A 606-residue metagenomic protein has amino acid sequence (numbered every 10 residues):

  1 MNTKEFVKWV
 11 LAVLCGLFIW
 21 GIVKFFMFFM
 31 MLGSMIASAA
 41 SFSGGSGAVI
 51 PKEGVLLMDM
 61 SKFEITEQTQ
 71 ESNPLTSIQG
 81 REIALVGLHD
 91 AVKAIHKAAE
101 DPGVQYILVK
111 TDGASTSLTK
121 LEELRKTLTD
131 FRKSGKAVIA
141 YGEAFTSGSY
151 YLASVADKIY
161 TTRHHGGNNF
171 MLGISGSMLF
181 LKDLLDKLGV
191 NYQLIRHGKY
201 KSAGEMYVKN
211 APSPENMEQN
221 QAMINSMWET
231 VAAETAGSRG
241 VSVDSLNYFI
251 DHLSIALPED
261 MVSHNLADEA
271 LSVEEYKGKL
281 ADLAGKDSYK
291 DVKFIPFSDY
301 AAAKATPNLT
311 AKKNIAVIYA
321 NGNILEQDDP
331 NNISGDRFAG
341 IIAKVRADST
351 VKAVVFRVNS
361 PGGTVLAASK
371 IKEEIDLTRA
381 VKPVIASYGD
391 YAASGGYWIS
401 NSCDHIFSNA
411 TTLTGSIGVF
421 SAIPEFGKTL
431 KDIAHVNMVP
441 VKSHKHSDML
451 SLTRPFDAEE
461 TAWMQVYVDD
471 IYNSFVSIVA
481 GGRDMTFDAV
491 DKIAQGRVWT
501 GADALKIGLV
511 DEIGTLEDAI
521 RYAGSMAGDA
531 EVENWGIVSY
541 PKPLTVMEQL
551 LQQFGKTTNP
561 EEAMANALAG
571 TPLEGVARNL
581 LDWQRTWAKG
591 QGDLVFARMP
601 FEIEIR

Functional and structural regions predicted by a protein language model:
N2-V55, E100, Q105, D130-A137 (+3 more regions): Flexible, low-complexity junctional segments that flank or bridge functional domains
V49, L56-L179, T306-T429: Cleft-lining beta-strand/loop regions that shape enzyme active-site pockets
Y141-E143, I195-H197, I295-F297, S387 (+2 more regions): Conserved beta-strand termini and adjacent loop/short-helix elements that scaffold enzyme active sites in alpha/beta
K182-A281, G427-I507, D511-I513, E517-A523 (+1 more regions): Charged, glycine-interspersed solvent-exposed loop segments at helix/strand-loop junctions that cap or gate access
D287-F294, S408-N409, M438-K442, D488-A489 (+1 more regions): Acidic/polar loop patches that form or flank catalytic/metal-binding clefts of enzymes that bind anionic ligands
T310-I315, Y319-T350, Y540-R606: Intrinsic disorder and flexible/low-complexity segments
Y319-G322, V358-S360, Y388-D390, A410-T412 (+8 more regions): Active-site proximal loops enriched in glycine and acidic residues that flank catalytic Cys/His/Asp and coordinate
G496, G501, L505-V546, L551-G575: C-terminal structured "cap/appendage" subdomains that terminate the fold
